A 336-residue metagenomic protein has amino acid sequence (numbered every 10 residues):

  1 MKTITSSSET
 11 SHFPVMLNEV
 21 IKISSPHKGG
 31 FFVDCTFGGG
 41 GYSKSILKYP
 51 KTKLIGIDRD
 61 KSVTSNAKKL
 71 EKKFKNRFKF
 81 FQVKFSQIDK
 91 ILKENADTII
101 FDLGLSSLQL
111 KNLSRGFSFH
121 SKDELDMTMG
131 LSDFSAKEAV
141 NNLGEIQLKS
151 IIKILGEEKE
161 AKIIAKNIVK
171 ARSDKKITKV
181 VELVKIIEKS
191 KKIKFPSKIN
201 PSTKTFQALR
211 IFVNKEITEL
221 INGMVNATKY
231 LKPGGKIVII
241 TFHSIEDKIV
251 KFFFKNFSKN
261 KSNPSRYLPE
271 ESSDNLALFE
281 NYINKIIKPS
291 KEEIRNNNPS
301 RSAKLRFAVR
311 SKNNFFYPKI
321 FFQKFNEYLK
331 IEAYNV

Functional and structural regions predicted by a protein language model:
M1-V336: S-adenosyl-L-methionine-dependent methyltransferase catalytic core, i.e., the SAM/SAH-binding region
